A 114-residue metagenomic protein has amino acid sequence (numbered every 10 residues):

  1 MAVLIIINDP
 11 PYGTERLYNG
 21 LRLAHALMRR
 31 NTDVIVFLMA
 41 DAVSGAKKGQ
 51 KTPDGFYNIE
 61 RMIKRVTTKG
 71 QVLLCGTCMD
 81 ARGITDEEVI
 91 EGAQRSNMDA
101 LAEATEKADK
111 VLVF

Functional and structural regions predicted by a protein language model:
A2, T32-I35, Q71: Residues at the starts of beta-strands that form the adenosine-phosphate
V3-Y18, A46-K51: Short, glycine-rich nucleotide/cofactor-binding loops
I5, V36-L38, L74: Structural beta-sheet core signal
L17-R29, V36: Histidine-anchored nucleotide/phosphate-binding helix
F37-K47, T77-C78: Short, conserved active-site loops that position catalytic residues or coordinate cofactors/metal ions across diverse
G49-P53, V89-E91: Short glycine-enriched, charge-decorated loop/helix-capping segments at active-site entrances that position
T52-D80: A glycine-rich helix N-cap at a beta->alpha junction
A81-F114: C-terminal structural segments of small proteins and small subunits
